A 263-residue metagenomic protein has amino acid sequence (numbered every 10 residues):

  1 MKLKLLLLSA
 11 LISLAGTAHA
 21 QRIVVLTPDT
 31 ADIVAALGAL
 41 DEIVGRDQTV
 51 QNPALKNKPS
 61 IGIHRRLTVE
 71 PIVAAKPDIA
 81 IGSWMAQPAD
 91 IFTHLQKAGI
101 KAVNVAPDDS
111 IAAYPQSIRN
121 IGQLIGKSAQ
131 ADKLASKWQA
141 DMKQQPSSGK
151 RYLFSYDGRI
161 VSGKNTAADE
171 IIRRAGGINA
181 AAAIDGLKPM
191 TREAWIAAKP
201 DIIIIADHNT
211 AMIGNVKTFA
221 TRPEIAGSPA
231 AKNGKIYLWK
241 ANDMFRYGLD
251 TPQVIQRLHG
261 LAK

Functional and structural regions predicted by a protein language model:
L3-L14: Sec-dependent N-terminal signal peptides
L14-A20: Sec/Tat signal peptide C-region and signal peptidase I cleavage site
Q21-R22, L26, A112-Q123, D132 (+2 more regions): Structured C-terminal subdomain patch of bacterial secreted/periplasmic proteins
Q21-V34, S128-G177: Basic- and aromatic-lined ligand-binding clefts that recognize polyanionic substrates
R22-A75, I79-M85: A short, structured surface patch at a secondary-structure boundary
D47, N165-K188, D207, Y237: His/Asp/Glu-enriched short active-site or ligand-binding loop at hydrolase and phosphoryl-transfer sites
R66-G82, I100, R192-H208: Proline-aspartate-enriched helix->loop->beta-strand connector
D90, A106-R119, R151-A167, A211-G214: Extracytoplasmic ligand-binding site segments that recognize negatively charged/polar headgroups
